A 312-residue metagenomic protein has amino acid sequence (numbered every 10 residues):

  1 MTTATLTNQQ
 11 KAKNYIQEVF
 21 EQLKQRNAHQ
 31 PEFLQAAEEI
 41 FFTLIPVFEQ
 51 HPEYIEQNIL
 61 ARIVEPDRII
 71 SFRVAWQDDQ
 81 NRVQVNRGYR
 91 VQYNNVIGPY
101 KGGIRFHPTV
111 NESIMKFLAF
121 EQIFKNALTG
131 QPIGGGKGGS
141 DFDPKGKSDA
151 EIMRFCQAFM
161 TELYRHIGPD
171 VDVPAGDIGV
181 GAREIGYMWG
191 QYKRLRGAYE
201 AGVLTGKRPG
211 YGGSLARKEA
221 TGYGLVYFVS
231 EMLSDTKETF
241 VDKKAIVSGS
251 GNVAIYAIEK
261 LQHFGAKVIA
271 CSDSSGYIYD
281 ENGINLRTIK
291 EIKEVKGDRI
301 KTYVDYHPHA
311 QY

Functional and structural regions predicted by a protein language model:
M1-N27: Basic/polar N-terminal segments that are highly enriched at the extreme N-terminus, encompassing both cleavable
N14, A28, E32-Q35, E39 (+15 more regions): Conserved active-site and cofactor/substrate-binding residues in soluble primary-metabolism enzymes
E53-R82: Structured beta-strand/loop patches that form or line metal/cofactor-binding pockets in enzymes
F72-D78, Q84-Y93, G190-Y192: Short beta-strand elements
R82-I123: N-terminal cap/recognition module
H107, N126-V241: Glycine/serine-rich phosphate-binding loop and adjoining beta1-alpha1 elements at the start of nucleotide-handling
T205, G213-Y312: Glycine-rich phosphate/diphosphate-binding loop of Rossmann-like nucleotide-binding domains
